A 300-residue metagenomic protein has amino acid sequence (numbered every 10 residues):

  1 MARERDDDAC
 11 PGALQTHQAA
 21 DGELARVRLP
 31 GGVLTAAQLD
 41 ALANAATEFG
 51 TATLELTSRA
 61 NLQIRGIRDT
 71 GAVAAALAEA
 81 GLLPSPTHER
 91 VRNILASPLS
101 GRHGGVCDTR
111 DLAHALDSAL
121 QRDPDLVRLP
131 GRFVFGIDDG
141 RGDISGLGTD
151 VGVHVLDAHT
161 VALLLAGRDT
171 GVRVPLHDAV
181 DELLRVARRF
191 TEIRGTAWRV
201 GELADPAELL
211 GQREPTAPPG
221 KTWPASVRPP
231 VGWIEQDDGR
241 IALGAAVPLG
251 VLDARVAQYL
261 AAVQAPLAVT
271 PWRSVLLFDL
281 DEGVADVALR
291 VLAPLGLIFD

Functional and structural regions predicted by a protein language model:
M1-T16, Q38, R228-I234, L243: Intrinsically disordered, low-complexity polar/charged tails and linkers
A2-R3, A19-L164, D169, R173-D181 (+1 more regions): Small-residue-enriched alpha-helical segments and adjacent helix-cap loops that form tight helix-helix packing
T53-L56, L126-P130, T191-L210, T216-V227 (+2 more regions): Flexible, glycine/charged-enriched surface loops at secondary-structure junctions
V180-L183, A187-I193, R240-A242: A conserved active-site cap/scaffold subdomain adjacent to cofactor or substrate pockets
G211-G250: Accessory "access/gating" subregions that flank catalytic or transport cores
